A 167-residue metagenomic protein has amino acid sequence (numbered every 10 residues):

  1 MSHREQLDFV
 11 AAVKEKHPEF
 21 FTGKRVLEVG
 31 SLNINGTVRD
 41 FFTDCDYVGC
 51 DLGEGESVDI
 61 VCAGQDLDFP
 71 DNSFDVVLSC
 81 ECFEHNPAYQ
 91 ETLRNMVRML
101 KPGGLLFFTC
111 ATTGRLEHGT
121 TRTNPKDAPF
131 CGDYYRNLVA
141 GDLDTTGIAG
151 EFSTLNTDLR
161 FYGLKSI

Functional and structural regions predicted by a protein language model:
M1-F20: Class I SAM-dependent methyltransferase Rossmann-like catalytic core, especially the SAM/SAH-binding loop
Q6-A12, V38-F41, R122-K126: A broad, low-specificity signal for short, low-complexity segments enriched in glycine/proline and polar/charged
H17, R39-T43, A140-G147: Alpha-helix C-terminal capping segments
F21, F42, L155-N156: A generic fold-level signal
K24-L116: Conserved SAM-binding loop
P87-I167: S-adenosyl-L-methionine-dependent methyltransferase catalytic module, highlighting the catalytic core
